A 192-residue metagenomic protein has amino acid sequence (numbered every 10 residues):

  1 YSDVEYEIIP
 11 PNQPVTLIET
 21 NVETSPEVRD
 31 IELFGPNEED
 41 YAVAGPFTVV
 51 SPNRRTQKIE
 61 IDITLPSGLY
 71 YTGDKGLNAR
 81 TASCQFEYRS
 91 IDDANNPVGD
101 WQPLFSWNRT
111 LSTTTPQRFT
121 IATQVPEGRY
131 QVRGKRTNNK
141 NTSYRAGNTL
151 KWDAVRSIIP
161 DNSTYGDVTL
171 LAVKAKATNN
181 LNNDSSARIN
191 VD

Functional and structural regions predicted by a protein language model:
Y1-D192: Polar, S/T/G-rich
